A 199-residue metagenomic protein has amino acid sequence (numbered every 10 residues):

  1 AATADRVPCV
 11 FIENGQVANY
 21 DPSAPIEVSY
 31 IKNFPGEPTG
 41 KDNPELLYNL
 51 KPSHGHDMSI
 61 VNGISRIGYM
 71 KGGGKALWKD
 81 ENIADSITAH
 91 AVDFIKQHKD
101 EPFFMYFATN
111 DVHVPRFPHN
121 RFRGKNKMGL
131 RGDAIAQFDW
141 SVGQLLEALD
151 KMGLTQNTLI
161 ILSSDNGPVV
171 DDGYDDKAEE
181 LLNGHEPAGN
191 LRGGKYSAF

Functional and structural regions predicted by a protein language model:
A1, V10, N19, F103-A108 (+3 more regions): Structural recognition of the beta-strand scaffold that forms the well-ordered cores of secreted hydrolase catalytic
A1-I67, V170-F199: Core domains of carbohydrate- and sulfate-ester-processing enzymes
V7, G15, A89-D133, V169 (+1 more regions): Active-site His/acidic residue clusters
G40-H113: Anion-binding catalytic surfaces of enzymes that hydrolyze or transfer phosphate/sulfate esters
L77-A84, T88, M128-R131, I135-F138 (+1 more regions): Solvent-exposed, acidic/flexible segments
S86, F107, R131-Q156: Active-site neighborhood of glycoside hydrolase catalytic domains
V92-I95, G132-I135, D139, G143-L146 (+3 more regions): Short, well-ordered alpha-helical packing segments
V114-P118, G124-R131, K151-F199: Histidine-centered active-site microenvironments of extracellular/periplasmic hydrolases and transferases
